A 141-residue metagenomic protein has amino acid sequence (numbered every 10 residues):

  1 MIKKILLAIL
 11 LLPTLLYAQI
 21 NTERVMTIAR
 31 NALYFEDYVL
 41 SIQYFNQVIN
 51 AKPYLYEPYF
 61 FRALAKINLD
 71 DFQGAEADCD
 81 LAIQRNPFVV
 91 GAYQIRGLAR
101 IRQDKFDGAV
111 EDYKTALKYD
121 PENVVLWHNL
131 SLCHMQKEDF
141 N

Functional and structural regions predicted by a protein language model:
N21-E23, Y56-E57, V90-G91, V124-V125: Helix-start (N-cap) detector for alpha-helical repeat units in TPR-like alpha-solenoids, especially tetratricopeptide
Y34-F35, N68, R102, Q136: Register position in tetratricopeptide repeats
